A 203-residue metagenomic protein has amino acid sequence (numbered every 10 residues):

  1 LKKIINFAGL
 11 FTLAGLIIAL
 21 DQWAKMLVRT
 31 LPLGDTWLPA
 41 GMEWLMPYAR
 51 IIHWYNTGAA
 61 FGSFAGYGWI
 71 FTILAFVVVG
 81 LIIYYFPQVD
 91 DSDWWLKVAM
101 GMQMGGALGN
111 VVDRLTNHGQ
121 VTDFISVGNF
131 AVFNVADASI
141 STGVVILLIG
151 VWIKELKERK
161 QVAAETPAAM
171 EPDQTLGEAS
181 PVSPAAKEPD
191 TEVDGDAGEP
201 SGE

Functional and structural regions predicted by a protein language model:
L1-E203: Alpha-helical transmembrane bundles and membrane-interface segments of multipass inner-membrane proteins
